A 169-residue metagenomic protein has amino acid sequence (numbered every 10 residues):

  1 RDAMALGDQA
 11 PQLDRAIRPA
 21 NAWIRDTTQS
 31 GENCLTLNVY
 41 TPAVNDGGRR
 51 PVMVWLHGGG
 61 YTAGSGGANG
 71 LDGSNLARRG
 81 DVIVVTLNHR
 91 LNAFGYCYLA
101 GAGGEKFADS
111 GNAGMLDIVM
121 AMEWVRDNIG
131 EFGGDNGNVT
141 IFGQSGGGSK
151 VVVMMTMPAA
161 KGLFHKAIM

Functional and structural regions predicted by a protein language model:
R1-N112: Non-catalytic accessory segments of hydrolases
R50-P51, V125, E131-S145: Alpha/beta-hydrolase fold nucleophile elbow
G58, S110-D117, S145-G148: Active-site loop->helix "elbow" adjoining a glycine-rich segment at hydrolase catalytic centers
I118-R126: Short, well-ordered amphipathic alpha-helical segments that serve as non-catalytic structural scaffolds within diverse
G148-A160: Short glycine-enriched nucleophile-adjacent loop and the immediately C-terminal alpha-helix near the catalytic center
K161-M169: A conserved short beta-strand
